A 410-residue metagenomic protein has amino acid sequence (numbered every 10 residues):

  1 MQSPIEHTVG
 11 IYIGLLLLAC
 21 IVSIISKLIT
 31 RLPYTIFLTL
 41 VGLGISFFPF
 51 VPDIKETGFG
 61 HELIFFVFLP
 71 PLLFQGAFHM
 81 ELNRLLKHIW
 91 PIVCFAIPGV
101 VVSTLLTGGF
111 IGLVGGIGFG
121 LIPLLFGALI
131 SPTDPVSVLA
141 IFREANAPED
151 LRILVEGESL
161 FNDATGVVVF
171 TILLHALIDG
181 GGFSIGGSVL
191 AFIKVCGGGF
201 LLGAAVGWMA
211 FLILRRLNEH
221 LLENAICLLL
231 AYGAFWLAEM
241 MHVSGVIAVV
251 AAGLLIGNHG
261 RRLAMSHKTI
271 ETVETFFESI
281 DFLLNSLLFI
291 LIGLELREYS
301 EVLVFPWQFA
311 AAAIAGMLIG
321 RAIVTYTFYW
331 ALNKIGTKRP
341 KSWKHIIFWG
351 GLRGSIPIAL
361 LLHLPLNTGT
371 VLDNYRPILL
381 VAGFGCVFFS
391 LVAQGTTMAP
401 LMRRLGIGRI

Functional and structural regions predicted by a protein language model:
M1-I410: Transmembrane helical cores of multi-pass secondary ion antiporters/exchangers
